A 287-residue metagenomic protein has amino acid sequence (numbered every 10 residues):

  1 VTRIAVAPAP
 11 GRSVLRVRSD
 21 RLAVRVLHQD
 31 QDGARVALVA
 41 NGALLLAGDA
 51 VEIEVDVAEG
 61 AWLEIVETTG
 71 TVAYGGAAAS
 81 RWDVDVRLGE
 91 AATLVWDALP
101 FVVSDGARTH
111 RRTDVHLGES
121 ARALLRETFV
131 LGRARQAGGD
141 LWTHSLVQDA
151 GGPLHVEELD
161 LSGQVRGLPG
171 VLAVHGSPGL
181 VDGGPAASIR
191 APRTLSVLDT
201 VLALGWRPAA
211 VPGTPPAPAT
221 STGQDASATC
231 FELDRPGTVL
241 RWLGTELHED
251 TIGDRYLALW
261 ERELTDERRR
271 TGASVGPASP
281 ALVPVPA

Functional and structural regions predicted by a protein language model:
V1-P100, D105, A258-R262, D266: N-terminal, charged/glycine-rich beta-strand/loop interface patches
T2, V51, W82-V84, E90-A92 (+4 more regions): One face of beta-strands
A5, E54-D56, D85-R87, D114-H116 (+4 more regions): Residue-level recognition of well-ordered beta-strand positions that form the cores of beta-sheet-rich folds across
V24-H28, Y74-A79, G106-R108, A134-G138 (+2 more regions): A short, polar/proline- and glycine-enriched secondary-structure boundary/capping micro-motif
A61, A92, A107, E119-R122 (+1 more regions): Small-residue (G/S/T/A) turn/hinge positions that recur once per unit in extracellular repeat modules
D85-P100, S104-H116, R269-A287: Well-ordered alpha/beta subsegment
S104-R112, L117-W142: Acidic (Asp/Glu-rich), glycine- and aromatic
E127-A287: A structural signal for small-residue-enriched, beta-sheet-centric alpha/beta enzyme cores and oligomeric scaffold folds
